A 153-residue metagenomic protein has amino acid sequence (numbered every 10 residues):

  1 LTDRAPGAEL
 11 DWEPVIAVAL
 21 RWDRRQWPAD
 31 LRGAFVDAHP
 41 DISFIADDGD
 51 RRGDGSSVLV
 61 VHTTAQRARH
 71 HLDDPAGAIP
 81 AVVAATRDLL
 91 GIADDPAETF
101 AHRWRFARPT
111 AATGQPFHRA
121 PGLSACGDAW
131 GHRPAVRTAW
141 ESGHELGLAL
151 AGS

Functional and structural regions predicted by a protein language model:
L1-R32, I92-D94: Central helical "cap/lid" subdomain
T2, A29-G33, S56, H71-D74: A short secondary-structure junction signal
D3, D37, D47, F106-R108 (+1 more regions): Generic structural "secondary-structure junction" signal
A8-D11, A34-V36, D50-G53, G114-F117: Short secondary-structure boundary/capping segments
D11-E13, A19-R24, A38-F44, S124 (+1 more regions): Membrane-proximal envelope and lipid/glycan-remodeling enzymes
A19-R21, F35, A46, H62 (+1 more regions): Residues in well-ordered beta-strands of folded domains
D30-S57, V61: Anionic-ligand binding region
G53-S153: Conserved flavin/dinucleotide-binding core of flavoenzymes
